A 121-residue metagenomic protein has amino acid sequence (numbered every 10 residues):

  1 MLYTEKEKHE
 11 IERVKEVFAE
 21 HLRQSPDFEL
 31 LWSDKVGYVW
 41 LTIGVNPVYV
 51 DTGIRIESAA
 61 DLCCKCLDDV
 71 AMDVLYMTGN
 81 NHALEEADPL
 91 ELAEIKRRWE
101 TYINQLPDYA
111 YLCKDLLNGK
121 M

Functional and structural regions predicted by a protein language model:
M1-W32: Negatively charged, low-complexity tracts enriched in Asp/Glu with abundant Ser/Thr
W32-Y111: Acidic, low-complexity, intrinsically disordered interaction modules
L116-M121: Short acidic DE-rich linear segments
